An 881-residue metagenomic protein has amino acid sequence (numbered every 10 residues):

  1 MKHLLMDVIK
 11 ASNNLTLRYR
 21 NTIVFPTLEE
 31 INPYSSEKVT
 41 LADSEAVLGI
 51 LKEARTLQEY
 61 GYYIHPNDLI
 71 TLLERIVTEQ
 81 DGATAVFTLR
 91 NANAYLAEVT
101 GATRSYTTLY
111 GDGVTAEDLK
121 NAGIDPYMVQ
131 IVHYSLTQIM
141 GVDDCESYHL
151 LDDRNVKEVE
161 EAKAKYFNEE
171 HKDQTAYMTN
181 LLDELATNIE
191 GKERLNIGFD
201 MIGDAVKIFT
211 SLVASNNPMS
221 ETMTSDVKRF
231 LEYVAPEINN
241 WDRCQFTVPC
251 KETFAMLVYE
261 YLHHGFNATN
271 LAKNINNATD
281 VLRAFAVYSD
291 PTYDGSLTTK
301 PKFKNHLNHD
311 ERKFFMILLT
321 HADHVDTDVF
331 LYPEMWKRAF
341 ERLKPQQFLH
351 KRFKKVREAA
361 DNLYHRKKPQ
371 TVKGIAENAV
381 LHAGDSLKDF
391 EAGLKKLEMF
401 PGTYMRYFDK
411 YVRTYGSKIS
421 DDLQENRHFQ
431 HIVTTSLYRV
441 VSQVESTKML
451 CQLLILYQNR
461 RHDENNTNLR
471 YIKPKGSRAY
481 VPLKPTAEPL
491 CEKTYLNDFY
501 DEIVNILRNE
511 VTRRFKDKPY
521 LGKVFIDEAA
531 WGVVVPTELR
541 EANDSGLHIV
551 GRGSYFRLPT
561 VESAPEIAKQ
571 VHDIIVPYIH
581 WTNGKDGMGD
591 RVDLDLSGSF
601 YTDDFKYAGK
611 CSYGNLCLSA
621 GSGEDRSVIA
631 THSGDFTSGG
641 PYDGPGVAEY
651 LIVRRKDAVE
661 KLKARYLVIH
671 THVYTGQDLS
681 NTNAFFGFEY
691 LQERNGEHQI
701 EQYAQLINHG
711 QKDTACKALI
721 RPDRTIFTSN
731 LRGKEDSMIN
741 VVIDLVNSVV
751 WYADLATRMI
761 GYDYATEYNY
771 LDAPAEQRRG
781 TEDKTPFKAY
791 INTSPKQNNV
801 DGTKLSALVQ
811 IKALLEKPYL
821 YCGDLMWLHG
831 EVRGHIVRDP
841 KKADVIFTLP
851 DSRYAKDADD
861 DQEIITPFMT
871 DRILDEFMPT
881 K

Functional and structural regions predicted by a protein language model:
K2-K881: Intrinsic-disorder/low-complexity signal
